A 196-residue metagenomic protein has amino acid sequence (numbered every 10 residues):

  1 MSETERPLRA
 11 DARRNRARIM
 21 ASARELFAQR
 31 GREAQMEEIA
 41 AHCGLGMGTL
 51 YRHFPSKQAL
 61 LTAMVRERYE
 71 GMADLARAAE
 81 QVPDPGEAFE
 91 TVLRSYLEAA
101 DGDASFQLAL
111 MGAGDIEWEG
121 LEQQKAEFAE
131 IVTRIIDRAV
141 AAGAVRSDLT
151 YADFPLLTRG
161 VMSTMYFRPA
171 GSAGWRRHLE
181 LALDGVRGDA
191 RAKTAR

Functional and structural regions predicted by a protein language model:
M1-H42, A59-T62: Basic, helix-initiating cap at the start of DNA-binding domains
N15, M64, R68, V92-Y96 (+4 more regions): Hydrophobic/aromatic residues within well-ordered alpha-helical segments
G31-R32, R52, R146: Helix-turn-helix/winged-helix DNA-binding modules
G44-F54: Short hydrophobic/aromatic patch on the recognition helix
A63, D74-G102, E117-G120: Hydrophobic alpha-helical connector segments
L108-W118, R196: Short linear capping/connector segments at secondary-structure termini
I116-G160, Y166-F167, A173, R177: Amphipathic alpha-helical packing segments from all-alpha helical-bundle domains
T164-F167, R176-R191, A195: Conserved NTP phosphate-binding and transfer environment spanning the P-loop NTPase/kinase superfamily
